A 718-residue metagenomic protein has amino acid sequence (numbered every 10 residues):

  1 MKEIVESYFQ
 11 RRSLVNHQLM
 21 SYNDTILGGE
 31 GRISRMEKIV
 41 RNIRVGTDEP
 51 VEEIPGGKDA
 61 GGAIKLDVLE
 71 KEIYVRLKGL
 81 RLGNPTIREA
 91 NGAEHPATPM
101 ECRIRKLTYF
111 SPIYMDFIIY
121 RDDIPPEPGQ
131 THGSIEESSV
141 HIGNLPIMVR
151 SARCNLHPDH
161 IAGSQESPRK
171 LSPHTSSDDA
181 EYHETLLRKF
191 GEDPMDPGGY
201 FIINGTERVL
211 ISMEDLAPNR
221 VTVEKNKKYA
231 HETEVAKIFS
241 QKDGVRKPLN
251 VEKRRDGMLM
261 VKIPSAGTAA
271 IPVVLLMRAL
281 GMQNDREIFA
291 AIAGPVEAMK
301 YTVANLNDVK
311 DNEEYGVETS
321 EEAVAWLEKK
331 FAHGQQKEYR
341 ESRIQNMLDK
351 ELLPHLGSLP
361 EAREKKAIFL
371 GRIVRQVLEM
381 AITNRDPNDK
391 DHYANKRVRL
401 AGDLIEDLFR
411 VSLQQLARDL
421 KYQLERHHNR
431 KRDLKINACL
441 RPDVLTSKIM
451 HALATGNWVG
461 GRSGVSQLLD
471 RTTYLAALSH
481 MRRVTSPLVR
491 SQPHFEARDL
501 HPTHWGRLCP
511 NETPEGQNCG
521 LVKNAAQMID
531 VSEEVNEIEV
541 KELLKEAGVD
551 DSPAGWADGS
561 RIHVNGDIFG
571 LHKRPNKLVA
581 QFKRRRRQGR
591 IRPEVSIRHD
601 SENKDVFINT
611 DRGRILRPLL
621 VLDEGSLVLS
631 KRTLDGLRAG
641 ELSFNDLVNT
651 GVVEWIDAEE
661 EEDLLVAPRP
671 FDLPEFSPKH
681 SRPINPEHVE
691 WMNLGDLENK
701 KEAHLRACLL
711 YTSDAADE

Functional and structural regions predicted by a protein language model:
M1-C519, K523-S713, E718: Conserved N-terminal architectural modules of multi-subunit, DNA-dependent RNA polymerase core subunits
